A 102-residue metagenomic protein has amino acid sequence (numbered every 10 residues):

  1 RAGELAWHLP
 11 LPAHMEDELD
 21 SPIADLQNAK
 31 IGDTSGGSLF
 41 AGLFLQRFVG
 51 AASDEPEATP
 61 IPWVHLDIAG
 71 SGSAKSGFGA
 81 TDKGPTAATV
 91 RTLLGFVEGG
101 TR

Functional and structural regions predicted by a protein language model:
R1-R102: A generic structural signal for tightly packed, nonpolar segments enriched in small/aliphatic residues
